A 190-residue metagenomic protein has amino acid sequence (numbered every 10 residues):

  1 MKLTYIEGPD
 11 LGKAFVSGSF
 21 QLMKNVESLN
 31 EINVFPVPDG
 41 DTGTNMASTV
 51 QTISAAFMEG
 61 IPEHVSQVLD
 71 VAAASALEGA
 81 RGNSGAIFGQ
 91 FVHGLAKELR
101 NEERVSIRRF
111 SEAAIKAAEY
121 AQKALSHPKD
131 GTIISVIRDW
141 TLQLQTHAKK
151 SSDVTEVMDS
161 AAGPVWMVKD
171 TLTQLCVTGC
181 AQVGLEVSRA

Functional and structural regions predicted by a protein language model:
M1-A190: N-terminal loops that bind phosphate or other acidic moieties and the adjacent beta-alpha structural core
